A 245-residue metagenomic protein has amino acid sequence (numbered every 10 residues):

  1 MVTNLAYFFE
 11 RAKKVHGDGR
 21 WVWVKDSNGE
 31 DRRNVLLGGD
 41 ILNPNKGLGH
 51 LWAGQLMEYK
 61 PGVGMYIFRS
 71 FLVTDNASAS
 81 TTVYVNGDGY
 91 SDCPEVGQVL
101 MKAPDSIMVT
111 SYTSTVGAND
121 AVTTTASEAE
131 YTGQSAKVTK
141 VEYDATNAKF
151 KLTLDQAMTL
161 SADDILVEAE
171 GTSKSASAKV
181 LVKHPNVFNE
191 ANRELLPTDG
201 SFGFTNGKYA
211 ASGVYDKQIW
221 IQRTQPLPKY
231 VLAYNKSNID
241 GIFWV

Functional and structural regions predicted by a protein language model:
M1-V245: Surface-exposed, low-hydrophobicity beta-strand/loop segments enriched in small/polar/acidic residues
